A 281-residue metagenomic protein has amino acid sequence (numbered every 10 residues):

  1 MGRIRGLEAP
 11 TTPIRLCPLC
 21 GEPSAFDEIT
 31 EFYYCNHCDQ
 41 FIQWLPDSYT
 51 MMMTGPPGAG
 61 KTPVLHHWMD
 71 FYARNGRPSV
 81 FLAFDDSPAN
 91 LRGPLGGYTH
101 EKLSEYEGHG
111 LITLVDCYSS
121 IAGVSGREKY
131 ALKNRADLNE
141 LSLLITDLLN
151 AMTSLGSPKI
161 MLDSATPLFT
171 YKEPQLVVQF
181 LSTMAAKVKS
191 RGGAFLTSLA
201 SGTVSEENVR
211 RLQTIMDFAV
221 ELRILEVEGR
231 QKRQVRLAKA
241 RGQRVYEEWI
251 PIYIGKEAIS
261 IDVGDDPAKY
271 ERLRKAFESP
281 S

Functional and structural regions predicted by a protein language model:
I14, F32: Residues immediately within or flanking Cys/His clusters that coordinate Zn2+ in small zinc-binding modules
C17-C20, C35-C38: Short cysteine-rich clusters marking metal-coordination/redox-active sites
F26-D27, W44: Short, non-ligating residues that shape and space the ligands of small metal-coordination modules and catalytic
W44-G108, I112-D116: Walker A/P-loop NTP-binding active-site region of P-loop NTPases, recognizing the glycine-rich GxxxxGKT/S
P78, G110-L111, G156-K159, S190-S198: Loop/turn-to-beta-strand initiation segments
S120-T183, K189: Phosphate-binding/switch loop-helix module in NTP-utilizing enzymes
G193, S198-E257: Phosphate-binding/switch region of NTP-binding enzymes
R244-S281: C-terminal regions of RecA-like/P-loop NTPase motor modules
